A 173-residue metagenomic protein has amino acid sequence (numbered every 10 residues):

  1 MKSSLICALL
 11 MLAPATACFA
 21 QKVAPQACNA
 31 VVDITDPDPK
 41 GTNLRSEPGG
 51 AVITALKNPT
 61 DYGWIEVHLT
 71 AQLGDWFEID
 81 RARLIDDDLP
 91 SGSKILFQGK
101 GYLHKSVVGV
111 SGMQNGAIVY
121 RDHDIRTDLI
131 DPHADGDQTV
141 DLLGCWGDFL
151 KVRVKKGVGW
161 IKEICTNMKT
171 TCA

Functional and structural regions predicted by a protein language model:
M1-S4: Positively charged n-region of N-terminal signal peptides that target proteins for export
I6-L9: Sec-dependent N-terminal signal peptides
M11, L56, H68-L69, K94 (+1 more regions): Alpha-helical protein-protein interaction elements
P14-A15: N-terminal signal peptide c-region/cleavage motif recognized by signal peptidases
Q21-V31, E78-I125, R153-A173: Boundary regions of SH3-family modules and the immediately adjacent low-complexity/disordered segments in eukaryotic
K22-P25, I34-L73, V110-D148: Beta-loop motif signature
